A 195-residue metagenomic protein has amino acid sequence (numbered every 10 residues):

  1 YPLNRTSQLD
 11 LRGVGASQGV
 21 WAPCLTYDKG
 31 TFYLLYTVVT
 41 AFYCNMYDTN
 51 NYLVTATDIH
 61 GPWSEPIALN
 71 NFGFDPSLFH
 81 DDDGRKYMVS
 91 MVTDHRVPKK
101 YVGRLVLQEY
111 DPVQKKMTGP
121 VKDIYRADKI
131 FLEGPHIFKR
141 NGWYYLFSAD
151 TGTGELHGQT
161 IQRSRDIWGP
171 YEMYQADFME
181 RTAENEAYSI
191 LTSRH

Functional and structural regions predicted by a protein language model:
Y1-H195: Carbohydrate-active catalytic/glycan-binding domains of CAZyme proteins, especially the secreted or lumenal ectodomains
